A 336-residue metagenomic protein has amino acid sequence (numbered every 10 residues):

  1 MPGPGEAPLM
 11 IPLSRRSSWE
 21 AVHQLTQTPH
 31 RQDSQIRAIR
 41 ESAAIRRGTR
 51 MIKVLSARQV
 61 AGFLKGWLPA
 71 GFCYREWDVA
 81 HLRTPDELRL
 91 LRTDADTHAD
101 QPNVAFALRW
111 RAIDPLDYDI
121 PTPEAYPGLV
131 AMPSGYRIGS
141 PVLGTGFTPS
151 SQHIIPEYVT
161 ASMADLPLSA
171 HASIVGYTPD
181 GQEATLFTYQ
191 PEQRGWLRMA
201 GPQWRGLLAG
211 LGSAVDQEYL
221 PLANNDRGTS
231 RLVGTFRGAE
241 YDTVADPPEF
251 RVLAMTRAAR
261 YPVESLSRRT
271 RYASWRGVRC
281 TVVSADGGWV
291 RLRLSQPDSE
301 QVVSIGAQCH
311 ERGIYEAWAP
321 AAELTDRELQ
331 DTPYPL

Functional and structural regions predicted by a protein language model:
G3, P8-L336: Short, surface-exposed polybasic-aromatic patches that bind anionic ligands, especially phosphate groups
